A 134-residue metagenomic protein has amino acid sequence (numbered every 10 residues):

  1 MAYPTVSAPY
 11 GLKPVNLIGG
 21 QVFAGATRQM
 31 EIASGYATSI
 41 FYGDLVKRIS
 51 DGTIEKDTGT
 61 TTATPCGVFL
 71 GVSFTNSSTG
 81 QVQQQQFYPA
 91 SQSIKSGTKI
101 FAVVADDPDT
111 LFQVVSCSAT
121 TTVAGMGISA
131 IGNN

Functional and structural regions predicted by a protein language model:
M1-N134: Surface-exposed, low-hydrophobicity beta-strand/loop segments enriched in small/polar/acidic residues
